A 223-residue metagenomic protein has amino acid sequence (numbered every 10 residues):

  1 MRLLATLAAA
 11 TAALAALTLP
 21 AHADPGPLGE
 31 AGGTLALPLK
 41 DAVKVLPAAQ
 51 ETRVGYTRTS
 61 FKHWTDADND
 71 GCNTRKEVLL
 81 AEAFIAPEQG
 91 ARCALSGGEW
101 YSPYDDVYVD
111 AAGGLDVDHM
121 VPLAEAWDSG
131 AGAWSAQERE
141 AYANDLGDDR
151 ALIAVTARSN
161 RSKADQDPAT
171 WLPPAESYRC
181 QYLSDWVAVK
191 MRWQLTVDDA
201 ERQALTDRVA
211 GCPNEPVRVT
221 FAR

Functional and structural regions predicted by a protein language model:
M1-D24: Secretory targeting and sorting signals
T11, E77, E125-S129: Active-site-proximal flexible loops/turns
A13, F84-E88, D106: Short helix-loop boundary/capping segments at the starts of domains
A21-N69, E201-Q203, A210-R223: N-terminal module-boundary/linker segments of secreted carbohydrate-active enzymes
V45-L46, A91-D106: Short, motif-level signal for alpha-helix interfacial/capping segments enriched in acidic residues and aromatics/proline
T52, D68, T74-R75, G113 (+2 more regions): Glycine-rich, flexible loop/turn motifs
V54-S96: N-terminal carbohydrate-binding/catalytic regions of secreted carbohydrate-active enzymes
W100-R223: Domain-level detector of nuclease and nuclease-like folds in predominantly extracellular/periplasmic contexts
